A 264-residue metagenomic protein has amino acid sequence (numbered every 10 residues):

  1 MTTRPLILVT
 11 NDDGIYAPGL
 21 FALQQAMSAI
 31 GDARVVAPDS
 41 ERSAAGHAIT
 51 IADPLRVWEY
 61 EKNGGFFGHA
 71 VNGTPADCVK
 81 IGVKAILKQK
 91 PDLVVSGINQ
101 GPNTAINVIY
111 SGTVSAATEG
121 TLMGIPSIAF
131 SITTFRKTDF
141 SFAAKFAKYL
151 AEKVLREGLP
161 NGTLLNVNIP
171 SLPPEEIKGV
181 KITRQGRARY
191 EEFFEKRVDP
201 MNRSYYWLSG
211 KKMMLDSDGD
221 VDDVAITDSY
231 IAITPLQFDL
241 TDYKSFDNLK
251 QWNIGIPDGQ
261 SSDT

Functional and structural regions predicted by a protein language model:
T2-T10, P18-A85, Q89-K90: A cross-family phosphate/adenosyl-ligand binding-site feature
T10, V36-P38, S96-N99, F130-S131 (+2 more regions): Short beta-strand segments
D13-F21, M201, D216: Short acidic, Gly/Ser-rich segments with clustered Asp/Glu that frequently serve as metal-coordination loops in enzyme
G82-K88, S115-P126: Alpha-helix C-terminal capping segments
L93: Short, Asp-centered acidic motifs that coordinate Mg2+ and/or phosphate in catalytic or ligand-binding sites
P102-S111: Glycine/threonine-rich flexible loop motifs
T121-A143: Glycine-rich phosphate/pyrophosphate-binding loops and their adjacent beta-strand/loop elements at enzyme active sites
F142-T264: Electrostatically charged, flexible surface regions
